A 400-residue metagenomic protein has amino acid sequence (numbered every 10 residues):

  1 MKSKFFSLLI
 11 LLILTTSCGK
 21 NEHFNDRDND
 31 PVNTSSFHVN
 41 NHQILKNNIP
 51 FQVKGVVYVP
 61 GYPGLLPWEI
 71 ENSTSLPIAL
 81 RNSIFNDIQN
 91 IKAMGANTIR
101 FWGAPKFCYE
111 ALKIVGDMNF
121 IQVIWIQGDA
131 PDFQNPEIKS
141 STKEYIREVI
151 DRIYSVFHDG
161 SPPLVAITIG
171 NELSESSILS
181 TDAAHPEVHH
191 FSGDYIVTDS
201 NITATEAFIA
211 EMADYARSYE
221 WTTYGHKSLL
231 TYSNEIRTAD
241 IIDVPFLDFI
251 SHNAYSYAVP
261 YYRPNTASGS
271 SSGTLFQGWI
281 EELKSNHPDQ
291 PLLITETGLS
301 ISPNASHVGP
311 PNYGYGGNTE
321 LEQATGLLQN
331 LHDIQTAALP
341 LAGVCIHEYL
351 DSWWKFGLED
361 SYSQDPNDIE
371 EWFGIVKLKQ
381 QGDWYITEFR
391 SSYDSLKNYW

Functional and structural regions predicted by a protein language model:
T16-V32: Bacterial Sec-dependent N-terminal signal peptides
D30-G116: Active-site-adjacent substrate/metal-binding segments within catalytic domains of carbohydrate-active enzymes
S75-L76, L80-R81, I126-I153, G193-N201: Active-site-adjacent "subsite" loops/lids of carbohydrate-active enzymes
R81-S140, T205-F208, M212-T231, I280: Aromatic-lined substrate-binding rim segments of carbohydrate-active enzymes
E148-T203, T231-I236, A342-G343: Active-site groove signature of glycoside hydrolases
V165, D199-I241, P288-P303, L339-Y349: Aromatic-lined carbohydrate-recognition surfaces of secreted/lumenal glycan-active proteins
Y224-K227, T238-Y313, L331-Q335, L341: Glycoside hydrolase catalytic-domain groove-lining segments
P340-W400: Aromatic-rich peripheral "rim/lid" segments of glycoside hydrolase catalytic domains that contact and position glycan
